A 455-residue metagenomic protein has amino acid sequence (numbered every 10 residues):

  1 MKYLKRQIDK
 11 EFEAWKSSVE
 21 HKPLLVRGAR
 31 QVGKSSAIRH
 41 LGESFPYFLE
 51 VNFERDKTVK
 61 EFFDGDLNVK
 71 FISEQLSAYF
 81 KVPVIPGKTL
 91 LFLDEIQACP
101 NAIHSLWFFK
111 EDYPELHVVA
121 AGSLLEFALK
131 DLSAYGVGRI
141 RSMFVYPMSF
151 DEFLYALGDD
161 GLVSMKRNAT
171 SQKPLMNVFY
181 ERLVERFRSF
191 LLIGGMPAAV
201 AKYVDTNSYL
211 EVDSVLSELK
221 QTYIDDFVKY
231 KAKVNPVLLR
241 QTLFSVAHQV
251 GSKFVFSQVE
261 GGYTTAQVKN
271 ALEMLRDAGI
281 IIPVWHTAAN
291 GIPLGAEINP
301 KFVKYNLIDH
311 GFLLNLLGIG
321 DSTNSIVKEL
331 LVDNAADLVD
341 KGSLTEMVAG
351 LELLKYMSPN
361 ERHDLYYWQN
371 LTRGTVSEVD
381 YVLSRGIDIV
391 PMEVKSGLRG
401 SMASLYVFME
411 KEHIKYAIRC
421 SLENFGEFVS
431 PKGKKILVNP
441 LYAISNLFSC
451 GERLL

Functional and structural regions predicted by a protein language model:
K2, K16-L24, Q31, H40-S44 (+3 more regions): A cross-kingdom feature that marks ATP-driven nucleic-acid transaction machinery
K34: Conserved lysine of the Walker
S44-V59: Conserved catalytic segments around the Walker B and adjacent sensor/switch elements of P-loop NTPase domains
R55-G87: Short glycine-rich substrate-engagement loop in P-loop NTPases that contacts/grips substrate
V84-N101, F256: Conserved P-loop NTPase "ATPase switch" module shared by AAA+ and STAND
F92, H117-S123, F144: Structural recognition of the conserved hydrophobic beta-strand(s) that form the central parallel beta-sheet of P-loop
E126-S142, L154-D159: Short regulatory helix/loop adjacent to the ATP-binding pocket of P-loop NTPases
Y155-T345, S358, G374: Interdomain hinge/linker elements that couple catalytic modules in large macromolecular machines
